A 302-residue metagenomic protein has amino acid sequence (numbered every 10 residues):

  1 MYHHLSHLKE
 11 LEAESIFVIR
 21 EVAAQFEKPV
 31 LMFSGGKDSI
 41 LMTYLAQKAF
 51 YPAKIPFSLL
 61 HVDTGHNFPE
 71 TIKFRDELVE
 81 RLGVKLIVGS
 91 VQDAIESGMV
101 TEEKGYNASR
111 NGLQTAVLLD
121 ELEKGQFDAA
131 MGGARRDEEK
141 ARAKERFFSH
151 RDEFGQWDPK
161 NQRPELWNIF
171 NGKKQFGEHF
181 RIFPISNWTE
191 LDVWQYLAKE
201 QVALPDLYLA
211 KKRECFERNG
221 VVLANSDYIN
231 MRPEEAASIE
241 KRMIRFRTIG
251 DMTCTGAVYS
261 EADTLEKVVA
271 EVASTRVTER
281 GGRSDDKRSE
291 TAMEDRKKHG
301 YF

Functional and structural regions predicted by a protein language model:
M1-F302: Nucleotide-activated chemistry modules centered on ATP-dependent adenylation/adenylyltransferase
